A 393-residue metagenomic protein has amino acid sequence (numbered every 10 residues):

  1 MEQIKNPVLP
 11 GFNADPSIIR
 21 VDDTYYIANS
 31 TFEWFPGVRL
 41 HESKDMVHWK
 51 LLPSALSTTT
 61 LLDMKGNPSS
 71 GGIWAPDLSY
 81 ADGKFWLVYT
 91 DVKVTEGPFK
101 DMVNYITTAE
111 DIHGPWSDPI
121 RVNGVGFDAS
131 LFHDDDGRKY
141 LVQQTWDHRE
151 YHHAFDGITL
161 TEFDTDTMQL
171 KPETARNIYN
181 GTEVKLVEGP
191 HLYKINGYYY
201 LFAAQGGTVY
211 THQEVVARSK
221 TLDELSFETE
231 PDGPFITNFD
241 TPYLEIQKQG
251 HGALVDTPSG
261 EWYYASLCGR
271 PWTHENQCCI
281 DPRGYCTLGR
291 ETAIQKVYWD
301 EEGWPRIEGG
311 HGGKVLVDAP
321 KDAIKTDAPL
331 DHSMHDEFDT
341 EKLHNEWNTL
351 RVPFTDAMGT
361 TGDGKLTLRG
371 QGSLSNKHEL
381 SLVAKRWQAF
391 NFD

Functional and structural regions predicted by a protein language model:
M1-D393: Carbohydrate-active catalytic/glycan-binding domains of CAZyme proteins, especially the secreted or lumenal ectodomains
